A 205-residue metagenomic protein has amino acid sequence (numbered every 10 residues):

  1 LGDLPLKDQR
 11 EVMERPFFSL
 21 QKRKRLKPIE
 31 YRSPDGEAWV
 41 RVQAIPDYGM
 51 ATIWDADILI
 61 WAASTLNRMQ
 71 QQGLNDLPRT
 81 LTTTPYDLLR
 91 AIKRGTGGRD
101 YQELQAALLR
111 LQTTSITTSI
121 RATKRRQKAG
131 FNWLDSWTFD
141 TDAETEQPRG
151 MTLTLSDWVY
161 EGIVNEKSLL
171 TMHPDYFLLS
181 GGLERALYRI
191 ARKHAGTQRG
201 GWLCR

Functional and structural regions predicted by a protein language model:
L1-R205: Charged, alpha-helix-forming regions
